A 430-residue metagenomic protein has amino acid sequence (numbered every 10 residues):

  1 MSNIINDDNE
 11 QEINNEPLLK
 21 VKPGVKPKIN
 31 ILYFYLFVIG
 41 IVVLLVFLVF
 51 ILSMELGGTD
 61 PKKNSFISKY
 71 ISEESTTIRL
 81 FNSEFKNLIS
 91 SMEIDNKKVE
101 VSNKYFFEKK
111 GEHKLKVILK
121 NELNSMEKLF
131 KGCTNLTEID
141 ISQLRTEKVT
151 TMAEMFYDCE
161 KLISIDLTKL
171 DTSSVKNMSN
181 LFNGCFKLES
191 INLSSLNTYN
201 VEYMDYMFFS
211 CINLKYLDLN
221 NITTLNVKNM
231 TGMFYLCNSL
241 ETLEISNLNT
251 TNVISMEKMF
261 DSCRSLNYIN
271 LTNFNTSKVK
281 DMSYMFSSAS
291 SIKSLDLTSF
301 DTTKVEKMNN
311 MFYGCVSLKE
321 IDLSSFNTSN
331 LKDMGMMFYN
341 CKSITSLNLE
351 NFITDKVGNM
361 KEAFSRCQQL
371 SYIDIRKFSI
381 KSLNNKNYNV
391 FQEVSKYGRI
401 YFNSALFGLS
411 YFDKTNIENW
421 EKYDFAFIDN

Functional and structural regions predicted by a protein language model:
S2-K20, F234, F260, F312: Disordered, charged N-terminal biogenesis/targeting segments of membrane/secreted proteins
N9-K148, D374-S382, Y388-N430: N-terminal capping/linker segments that flank leucine-rich repeat
N14-E16, K20, G24-K26, D261-S262 (+3 more regions): Short amphipathic alpha-helical "recognition" segments used for binding
H113-E122, N135-K148, E160-K176, F186-E202 (+9 more regions): Structural signature of tandem-repeat unit edges
E127-K128, A153-E154, S179-N180, E202-Y206 (+7 more regions): Register-specific detector for alpha-helical tandem repeat solenoids, activating on a conserved position within each
C133, M155, C159, L181 (+17 more regions): Serine/threonine-enriched low-complexity regions in disordered or flexible coil/loop segments
